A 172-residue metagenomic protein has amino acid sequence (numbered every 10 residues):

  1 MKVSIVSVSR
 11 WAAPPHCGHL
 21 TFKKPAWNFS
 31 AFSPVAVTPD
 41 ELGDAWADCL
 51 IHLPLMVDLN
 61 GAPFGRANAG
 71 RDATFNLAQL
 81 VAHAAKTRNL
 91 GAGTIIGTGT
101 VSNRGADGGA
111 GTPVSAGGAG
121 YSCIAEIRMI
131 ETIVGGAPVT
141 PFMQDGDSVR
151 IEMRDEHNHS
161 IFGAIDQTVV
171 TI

Functional and structural regions predicted by a protein language model:
M1, R10, G18-H83, T87 (+4 more regions): Glycine-enriched loop-and-adjacent helix/strand subsegments that border the catalytic/binding cleft of enzyme cores
A92-G93, G146: Loop/turn positions that initiate beta-strands
I96-T98: Extended, hydrophobic alpha-helical segments in both membrane/secreted and soluble proteins
V101-G108, R154-H159: Short, charged beta-turn/beta-strand-edge "cap" motif at the junction between a beta-strand and an adjacent loop
F142-V149: Long, intrinsically disordered, low-complexity Ser/Thr/Pro-rich regulatory/activation regions of nuclear proteins
V149-I172: Structural signal for terminal/edge beta-strands and the immediately following C-terminal loop/tail that closes
